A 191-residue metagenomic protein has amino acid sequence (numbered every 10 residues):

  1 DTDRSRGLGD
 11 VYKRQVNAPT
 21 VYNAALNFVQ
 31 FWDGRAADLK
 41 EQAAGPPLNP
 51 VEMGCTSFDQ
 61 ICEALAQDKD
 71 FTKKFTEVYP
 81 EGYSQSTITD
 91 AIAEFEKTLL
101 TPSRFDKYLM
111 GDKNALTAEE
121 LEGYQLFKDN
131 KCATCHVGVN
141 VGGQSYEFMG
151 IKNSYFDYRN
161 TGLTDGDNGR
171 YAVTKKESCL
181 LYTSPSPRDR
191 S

Functional and structural regions predicted by a protein language model:
D1-Y12, Y182-P185, D189-S191: Single conserved hydrophobic/aromatic residue that forms the stacking wall/gate of nucleotide- or nucleobase-binding
D10, L26, C135-V141: Detector for the c-type heme attachment site
D10-K40: Gly/lys/ser-thr-rich phosphate-binding loops in alpha/beta enzymes that coordinate phosphoanhydride or phosphate groups
K13-Q15, S84-Q85, C179-L181: Extracellular/periplasmic catalytic domains that process cell-envelope and extracellular macromolecules
N17, R35, I88, K128-K131 (+1 more regions): Residues that flank catalytic or metal-binding motifs in active/ligand-binding sites
Q30, E147-S184: An acidic, gly/pro-interrupted, aromatic-rich
P50-L121, Q125, N130, V137-F148: Post-cleavage N-terminal segment of exported redox proteins
